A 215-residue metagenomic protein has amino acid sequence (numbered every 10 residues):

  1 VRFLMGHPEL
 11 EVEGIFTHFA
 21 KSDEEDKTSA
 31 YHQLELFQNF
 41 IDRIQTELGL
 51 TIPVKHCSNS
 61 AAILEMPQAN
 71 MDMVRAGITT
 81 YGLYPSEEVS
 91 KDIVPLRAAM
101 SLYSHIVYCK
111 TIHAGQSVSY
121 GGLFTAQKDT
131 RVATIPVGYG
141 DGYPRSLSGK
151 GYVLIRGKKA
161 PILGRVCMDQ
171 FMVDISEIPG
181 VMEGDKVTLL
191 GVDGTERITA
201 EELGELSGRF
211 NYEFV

Functional and structural regions predicted by a protein language model:
V1-H105, C109-H113: Active-site loop/helix belt of alpha/beta enzymes
T111-V215: C-terminal accessory subdomain/extension
